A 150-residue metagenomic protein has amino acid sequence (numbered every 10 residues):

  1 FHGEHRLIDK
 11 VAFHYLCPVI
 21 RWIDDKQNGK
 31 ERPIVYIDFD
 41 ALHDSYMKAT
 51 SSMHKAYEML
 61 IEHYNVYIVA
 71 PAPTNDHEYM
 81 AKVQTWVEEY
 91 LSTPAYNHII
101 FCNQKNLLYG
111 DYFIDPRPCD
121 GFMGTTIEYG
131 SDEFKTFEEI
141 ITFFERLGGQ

Functional and structural regions predicted by a protein language model:
F1-H5, D9, R32-Y46: Asp-based phosphoryl-transfer active-site loop
G3-E31, G124-Q150: Charged phosphate-binding loop/patch that engages nucleotide di/tri-phosphates or the phosphate backbone of nucleic
L16, W22, H43-Y67: Short, acidic loop-to-helix structural element flanking the phosphoryl-transfer center in phosphate-processing enzymes
K30-I34, H63, Y109-G110: A general structural motif
D38, V69-P71, I114: Short hydrophobic segments within beta-strands
H43, A70-H77: Short histidine/acidic/glycine/proline-rich micro-motifs that form metal- and phosphate-coordinating active-site loops
Y64, A70, V87: Long, charged/polar, surface-exposed segments that mediate recognition or autoinhibition
H77-Q150: C-terminal cap/substrate-recognition subdomain and adjoining C-terminal extension of metal-dependent phosphatase-like
